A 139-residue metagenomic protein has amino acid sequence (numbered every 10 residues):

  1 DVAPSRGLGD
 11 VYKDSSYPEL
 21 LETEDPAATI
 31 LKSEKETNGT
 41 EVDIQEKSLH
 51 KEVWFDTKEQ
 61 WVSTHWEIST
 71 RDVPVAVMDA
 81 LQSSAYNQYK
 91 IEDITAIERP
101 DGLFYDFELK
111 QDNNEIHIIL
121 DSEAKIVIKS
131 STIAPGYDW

Functional and structural regions predicted by a protein language model:
D1-Y12: Single conserved hydrophobic/aromatic residue that forms the stacking wall/gate of nucleotide- or nucleobase-binding
D10-W139: Interaction-mediating elements
